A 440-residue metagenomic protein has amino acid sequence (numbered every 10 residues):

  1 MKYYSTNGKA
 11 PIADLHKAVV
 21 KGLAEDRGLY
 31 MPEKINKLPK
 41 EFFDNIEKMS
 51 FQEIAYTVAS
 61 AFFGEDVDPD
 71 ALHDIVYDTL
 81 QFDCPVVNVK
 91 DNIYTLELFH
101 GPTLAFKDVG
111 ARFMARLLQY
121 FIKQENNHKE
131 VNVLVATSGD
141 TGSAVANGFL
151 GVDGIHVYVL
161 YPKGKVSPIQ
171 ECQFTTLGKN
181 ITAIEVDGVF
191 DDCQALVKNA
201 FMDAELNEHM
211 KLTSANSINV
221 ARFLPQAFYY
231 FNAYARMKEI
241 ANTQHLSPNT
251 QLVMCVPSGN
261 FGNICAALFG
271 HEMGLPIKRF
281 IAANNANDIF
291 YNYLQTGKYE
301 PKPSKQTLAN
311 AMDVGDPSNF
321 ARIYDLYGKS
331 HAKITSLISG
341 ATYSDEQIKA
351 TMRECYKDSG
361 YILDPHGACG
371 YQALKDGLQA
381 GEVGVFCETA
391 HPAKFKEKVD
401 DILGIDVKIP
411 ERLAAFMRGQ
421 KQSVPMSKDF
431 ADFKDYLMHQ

Functional and structural regions predicted by a protein language model:
M1-Q440: PLP-dependent amino-acid enzyme catalytic core
